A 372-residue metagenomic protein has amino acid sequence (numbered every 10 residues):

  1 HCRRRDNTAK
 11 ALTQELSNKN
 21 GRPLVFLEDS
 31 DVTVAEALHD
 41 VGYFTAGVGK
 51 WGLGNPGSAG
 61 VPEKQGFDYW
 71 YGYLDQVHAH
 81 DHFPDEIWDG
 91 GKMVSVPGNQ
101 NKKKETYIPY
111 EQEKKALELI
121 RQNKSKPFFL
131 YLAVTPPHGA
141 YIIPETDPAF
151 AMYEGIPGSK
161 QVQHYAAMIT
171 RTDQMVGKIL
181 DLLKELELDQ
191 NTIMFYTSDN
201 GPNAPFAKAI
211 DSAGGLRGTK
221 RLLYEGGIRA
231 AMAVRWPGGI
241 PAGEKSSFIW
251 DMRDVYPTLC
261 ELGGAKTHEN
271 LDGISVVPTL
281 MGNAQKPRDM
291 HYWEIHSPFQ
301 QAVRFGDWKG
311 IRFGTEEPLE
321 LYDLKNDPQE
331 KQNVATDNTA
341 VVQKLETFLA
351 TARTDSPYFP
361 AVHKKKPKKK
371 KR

Functional and structural regions predicted by a protein language model:
H1-T33, A37-A46, Y69, A79-H80 (+3 more regions): Active-site segment of extracytoplasmic enzymes that catalyze sulfate/phosphate-ester chemistry
G21-V32, S95, N101-Q112, K160-M175 (+7 more regions): A short beta-strand-to-alpha-helix junction
L38, K50, Q100, A116 (+4 more regions): A short aromatic-rich beta-strand->coil structural motif
D40-A46, Q65-D68, N123-L130, L188-M194 (+3 more regions): Loop/turn elements at helix/coil->beta-strand transitions in domains of secreted/extracellular proteins
G57-G66, G139-P148, D181-G239, D251: Histidine-centered active-site microenvironments of extracellular/periplasmic hydrolases and transferases
G60, D68-Y69, L74-V77, P202-E225 (+3 more regions): C-terminal cap/loop subdomain of S1 sulfatases and analogous C-terminal strand-loop tails that border
A79-K92, A116-H164, N203-F206, I210-A213 (+1 more regions): Active-site His/acidic residue clusters
E113-R121, F150-T192: A long, amphipathic alpha-helix that forms part of the scaffold/cap immediately adjacent to metal-dependent active
